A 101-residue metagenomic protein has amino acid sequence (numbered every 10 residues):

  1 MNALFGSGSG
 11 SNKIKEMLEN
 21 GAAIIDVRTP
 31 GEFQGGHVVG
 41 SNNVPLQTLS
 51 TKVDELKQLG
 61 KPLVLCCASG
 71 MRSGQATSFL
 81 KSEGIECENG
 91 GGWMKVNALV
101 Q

Functional and structural regions predicted by a protein language model:
M1-A22, P30-P62, M71-Q101: Rhodanese-like catalytic fold shared by cysteine-dependent sulfurtransferases and DSP/PTP-type phosphatases
C66: Short, surface-exposed ligand- or partner-binding patches at beta-edge/loop junctions that are enriched in aromatics
